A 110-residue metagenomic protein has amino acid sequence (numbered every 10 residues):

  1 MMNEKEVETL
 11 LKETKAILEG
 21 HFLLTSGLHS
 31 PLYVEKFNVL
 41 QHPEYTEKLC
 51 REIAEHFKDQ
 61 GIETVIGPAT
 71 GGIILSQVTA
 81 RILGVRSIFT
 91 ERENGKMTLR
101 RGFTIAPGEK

Functional and structural regions predicted by a protein language model:
M2-Q60: Active-site-facing substrate-recognition patch
G27, V65, S87: Conserved hydrophobic/aromatic pocket- or pore-lining residues that grip, position, or stack substrates in active sites
K36-F37, P68-A69, E91-E93: Fold-independent oxyanion-binding glycine-rich loops and adjacent beta-strand/coil segments at enzyme active sites
Q60-A69: Short glycine-rich phosphate-binding loop at a beta-alpha junction
G72-I73: Short glycine/serine/threonine-rich phosphate/pyrophosphate-binding segments that cradle anionic phosphate groups
S76-K110: Short, glycine/charge-rich flexible loops or terminal/linker lids adjacent to PRPP-binding catalytic cores
